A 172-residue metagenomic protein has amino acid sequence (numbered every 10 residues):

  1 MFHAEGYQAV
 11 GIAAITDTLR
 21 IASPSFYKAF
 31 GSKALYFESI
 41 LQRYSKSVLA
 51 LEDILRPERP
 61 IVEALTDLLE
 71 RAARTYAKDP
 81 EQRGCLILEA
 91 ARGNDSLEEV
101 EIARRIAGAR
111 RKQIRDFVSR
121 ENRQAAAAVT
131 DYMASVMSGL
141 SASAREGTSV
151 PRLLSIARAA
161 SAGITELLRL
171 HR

Functional and structural regions predicted by a protein language model:
M1-L35, S39: Helix-turn-helix
E5, K33, E58-R59, D79 (+3 more regions): Short coil/turn helix-boundary motifs
S39, E52-Q82, T130-M133: Hydrophobic alpha-helical connector segments
Q42-V48: Short, basic, alpha-helical segments at the C-terminal edge of helix-turn-helix-like DNA-binding modules
E63-T66, S96-E121, A128-D131, S155-R158 (+1 more regions): Amphipathic alpha-helical packing segments from all-alpha helical-bundle domains
A77-E101: Amphipathic alpha-helical segments used for helix-helix packing
R83, E89-R92, Q124-E146, S155-G163: Hydrophobic alpha-helical segments that form the core of small-molecule binding pockets and/or dimer interfaces
V150, A159-R172: N-terminal hydrophobic signal/anchor transmembrane helix of membrane proteins
